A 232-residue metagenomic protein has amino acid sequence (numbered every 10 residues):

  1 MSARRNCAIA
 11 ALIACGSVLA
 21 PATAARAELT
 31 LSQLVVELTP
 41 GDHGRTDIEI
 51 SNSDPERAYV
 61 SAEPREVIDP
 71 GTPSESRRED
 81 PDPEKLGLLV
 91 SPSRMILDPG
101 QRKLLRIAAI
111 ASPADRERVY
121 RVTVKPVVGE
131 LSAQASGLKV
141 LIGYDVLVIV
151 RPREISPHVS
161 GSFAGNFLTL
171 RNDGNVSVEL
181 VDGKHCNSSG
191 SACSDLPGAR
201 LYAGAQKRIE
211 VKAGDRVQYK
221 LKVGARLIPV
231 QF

Functional and structural regions predicted by a protein language model:
M1-S17: Bacterial N-terminal signal peptides that target proteins for export
C15-A25: C-terminal segment of classical bacterial N-terminal signal peptides
A27-P55, R94, E154-F163, G198-L201: Beta-sheet-dominated interaction scaffolds and their linkers
T30, S53-Q101: Surface-exposed binding patches on compact interaction domains or structured appendages
G41-D47, Q101-K103, E117-Y120, A164-N166: Short, solvent-exposed loop/turn segments enriched in Ser/Thr/Gly
E49-D54, L168-V176: Asparagine-centered strand-capping/turn motif at beta-strand->loop junctions
E79-P113, G190-R216: Intrinsically disordered, low-complexity Pro/Gly/Ser/Thr-rich segments with frequent PxxP/GP/PP motifs and embedded
I110-I155, D215-F232: Terminal connector regions
